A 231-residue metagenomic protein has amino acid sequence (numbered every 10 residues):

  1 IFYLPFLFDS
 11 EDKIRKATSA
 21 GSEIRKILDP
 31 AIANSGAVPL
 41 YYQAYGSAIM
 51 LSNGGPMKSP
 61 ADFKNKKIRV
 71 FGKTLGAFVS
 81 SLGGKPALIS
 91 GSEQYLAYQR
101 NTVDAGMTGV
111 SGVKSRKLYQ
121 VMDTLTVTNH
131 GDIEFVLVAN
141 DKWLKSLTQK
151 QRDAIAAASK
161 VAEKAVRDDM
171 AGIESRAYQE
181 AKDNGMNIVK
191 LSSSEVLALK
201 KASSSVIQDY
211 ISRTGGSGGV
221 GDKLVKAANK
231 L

Functional and structural regions predicted by a protein language model:
I1-I14, E23, P30-L231: N-terminal secretory/targeting leader peptides
